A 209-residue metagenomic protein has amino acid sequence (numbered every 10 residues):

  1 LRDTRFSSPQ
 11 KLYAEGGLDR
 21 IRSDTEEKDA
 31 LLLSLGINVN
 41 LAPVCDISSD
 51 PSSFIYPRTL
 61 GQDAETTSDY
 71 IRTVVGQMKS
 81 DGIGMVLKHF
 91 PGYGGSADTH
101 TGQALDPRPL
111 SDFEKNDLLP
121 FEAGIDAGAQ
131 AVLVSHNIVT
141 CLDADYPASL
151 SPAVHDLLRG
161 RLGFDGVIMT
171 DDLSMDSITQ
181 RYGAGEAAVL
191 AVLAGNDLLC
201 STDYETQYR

Functional and structural regions predicted by a protein language model:
L1-R5, D24-I47, T67-G92: Glycine-rich, aromatic-flanked loop segments that form ligand/cofactor-binding clefts across common enzyme folds
R2-G16, G61: A charged helix-plus-loop insertion that forms the helical arch/lid used to bind and gate nucleic-acid substrates
F6-K11, D50-P57, D98-A104, R209: A short small-residue
F6-S7, V39, F54, G84 (+2 more regions): A generic, residue-level signal for flexible/boundary positions that often mark functional hotspots
P9, K28, L41-I47, L60 (+3 more regions): Long, contiguous hydrophobic alpha-helical segments, chiefly transmembrane helices and signal peptides
A14-A30, A64-D69, F113-E114: Glycine-rich anion/phosphate-binding loops
S53-T67: Active-site cleft segment of glycoside hydrolase catalytic domains centered on the general acid/base Glu
D69-R209: Second-shell residues forming the walls of enzyme active-site clefts
